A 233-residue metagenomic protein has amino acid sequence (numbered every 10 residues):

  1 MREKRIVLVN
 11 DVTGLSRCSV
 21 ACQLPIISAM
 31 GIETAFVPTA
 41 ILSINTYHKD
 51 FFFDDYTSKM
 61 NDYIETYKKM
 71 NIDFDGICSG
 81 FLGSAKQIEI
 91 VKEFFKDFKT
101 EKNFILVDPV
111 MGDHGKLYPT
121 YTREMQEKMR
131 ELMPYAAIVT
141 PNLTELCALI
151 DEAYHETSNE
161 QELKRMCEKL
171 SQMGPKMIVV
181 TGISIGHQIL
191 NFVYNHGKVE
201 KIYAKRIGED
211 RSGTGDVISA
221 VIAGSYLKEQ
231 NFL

Functional and structural regions predicted by a protein language model:
R2-V107, M111-P119: Conserved N-terminal subdomain of the carbohydrate kinase-like
V9, M30, Y67-M70, D97-F98 (+4 more regions): Change "in soluble alpha/beta enzymes" to "in soluble alpha/beta proteins
G14-L15, V199-G213: Short pre-catalytic strand/loop immediately N-terminal to key active-site residues, enriched for Gly-Thr
S19, Q23, Y56-K59, Y63 (+6 more regions): General structural feature for long, well-ordered alpha-helical segments within catalytic domains of soluble enzymes
P25-A29, D62, T66, I90-E93 (+5 more regions): Alpha-helical scaffold segments in soluble metabolic enzymes
P119-V199, E209: Conserved phosphate/ATP/ADP-binding segment of small-molecule kinases
A148, E209-L233: Short, small-residue alpha-helix embedded
